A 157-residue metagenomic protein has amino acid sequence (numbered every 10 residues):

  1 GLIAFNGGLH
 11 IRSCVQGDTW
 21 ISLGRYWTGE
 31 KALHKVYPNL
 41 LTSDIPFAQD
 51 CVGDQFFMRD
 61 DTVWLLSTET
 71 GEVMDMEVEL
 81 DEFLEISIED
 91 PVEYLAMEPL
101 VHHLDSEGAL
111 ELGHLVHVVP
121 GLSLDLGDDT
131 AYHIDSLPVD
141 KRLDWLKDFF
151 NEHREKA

Functional and structural regions predicted by a protein language model:
G1-T62, V116-A157: A surface-exposed partner-binding patch
D18-S22, V36, G71-E72, I88 (+1 more regions): Short alpha-helical interface elements
H34, D81-I88, E98-D105, L143-R154: Generic detector of well-ordered alpha-helical segments enriched in charged/polar residues, highlighting helical
L40, F57-L66, P99-E107: A short, terminal or domain-edge coil/loop segment
W64-P99: Compact, glycine/acidic-enriched structural inserts
E89-H133: Mixed-charge (acidic/basic) macromolecular-recognition segments
